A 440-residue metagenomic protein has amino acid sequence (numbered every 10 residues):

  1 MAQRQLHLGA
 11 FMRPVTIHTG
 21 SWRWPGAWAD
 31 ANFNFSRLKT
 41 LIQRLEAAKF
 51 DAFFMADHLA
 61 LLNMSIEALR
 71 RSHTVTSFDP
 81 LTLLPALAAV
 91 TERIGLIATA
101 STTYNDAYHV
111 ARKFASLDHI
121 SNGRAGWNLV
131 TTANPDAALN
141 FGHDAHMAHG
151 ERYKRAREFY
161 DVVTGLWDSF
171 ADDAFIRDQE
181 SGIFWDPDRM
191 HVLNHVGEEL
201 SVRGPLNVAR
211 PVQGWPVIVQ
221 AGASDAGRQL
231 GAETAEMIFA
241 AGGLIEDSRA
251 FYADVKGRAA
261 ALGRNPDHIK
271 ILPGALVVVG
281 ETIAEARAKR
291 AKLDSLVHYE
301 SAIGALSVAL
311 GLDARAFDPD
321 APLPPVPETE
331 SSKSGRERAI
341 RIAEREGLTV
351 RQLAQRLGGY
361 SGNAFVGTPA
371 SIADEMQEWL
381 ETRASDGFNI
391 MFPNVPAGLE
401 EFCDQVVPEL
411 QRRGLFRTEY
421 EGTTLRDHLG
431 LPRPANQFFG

Functional and structural regions predicted by a protein language model:
M1-I17, G150-Q213, E246-A253, G257-E378 (+1 more regions): An alpha-helical appendage that flanks or caps ligand/catalytic pockets
M1-V90, Q213-P216, R341, F439-G440: N-terminal beta1-alpha1-beta2 module of alpha/beta enzyme domains
A2-Q3, E46-A47, L84-E92, D118-R124 (+2 more regions): Acidic (Asp/Glu)-rich catalytic clusters
L6-A10, F53-M55, I94-A100, G123-L129 (+4 more regions): Hydrophobic faces of well-ordered beta-strands that scaffold small-molecule active sites in alpha/beta enzyme cores
L8, L45, K49, L87 (+8 more regions): Conserved, mostly hydrophobic/aromatic
G9-M12, A27-S36, H73, L83-L96 (+1 more regions): Hydrophobic, small-residue-rich alpha-helical packing segments that form membrane-like cores
S21-S36, T99-Y108, D144-H146, V212-D225 (+2 more regions): Active-site mouth loops of central-metabolism enzymes
A68-L96, A260-L262, F402-T418: Alpha-helix-loop-beta-strand connector modules within alpha/beta enzyme cores
